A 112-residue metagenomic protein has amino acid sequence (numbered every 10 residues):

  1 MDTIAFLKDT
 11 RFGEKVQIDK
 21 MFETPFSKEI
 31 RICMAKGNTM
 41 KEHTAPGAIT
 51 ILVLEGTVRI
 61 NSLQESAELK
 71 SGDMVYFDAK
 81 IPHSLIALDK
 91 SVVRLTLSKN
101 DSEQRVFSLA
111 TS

Functional and structural regions predicted by a protein language model:
M1-F26, A110-S112: A short, N-terminal "cap"/entry segment at the start of jelly-roll beta-barrel domains of the cupin/DSBH fold
K15, K28-A45: Conserved short histidine dyad/triad with adjacent acidic residue
T24, A35, A45, V53 (+2 more regions): A short, compositionally biased micro-patch
G47-R59: Glycine- and acidic-residue-biased ligand/ion/polar-headgroup-sensing regions
L54-E55, K70-S71, D89: A cytosolic small-molecule/anion-sensing beta-strand core signal
L63-A79: Short acidic-glycine-tyrosine-enriched beta hairpin
A79-S102: Ligand-binding loop in jelly-roll beta-barrel domains
